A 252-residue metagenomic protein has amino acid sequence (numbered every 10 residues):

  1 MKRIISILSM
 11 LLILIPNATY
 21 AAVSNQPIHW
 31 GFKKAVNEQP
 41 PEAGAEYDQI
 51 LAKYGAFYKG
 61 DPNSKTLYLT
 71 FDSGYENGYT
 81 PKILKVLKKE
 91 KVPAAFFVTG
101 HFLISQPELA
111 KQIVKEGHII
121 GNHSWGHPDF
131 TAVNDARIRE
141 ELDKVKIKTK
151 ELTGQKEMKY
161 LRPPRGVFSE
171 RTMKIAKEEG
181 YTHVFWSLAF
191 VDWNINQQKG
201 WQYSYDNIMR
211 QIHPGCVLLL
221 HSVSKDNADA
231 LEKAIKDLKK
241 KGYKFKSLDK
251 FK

Functional and structural regions predicted by a protein language model:
K2-L8, I13-T70, E76-K89, Y203 (+2 more regions): N-terminal pre-catalytic segment of deacetylase/amide-hydrolase enzymes
N63, L67-P81, E108, K115 (+3 more regions): A detector of mature, structured extracytoplasmic domains
T66-Y68, P93-A95, I119-G121, Y160 (+2 more regions): Structural preference for beta-strand elements that scaffold enzyme active sites
F71, F97, G121-H123, L161-P163 (+1 more regions): Active-site neighborhood of phospho(di)ester-bond hydrolases with catalytic His/Asp-centered motifs
F71-G74, H101, S124, S222: Active-site metal-binding loops of divalent metal-dependent hydrolases
I83-K91, L103-N122, A176-E178, N207-R210: Acidic (Asp/Glu)-rich catalytic clusters
I104, E108, P128-K244, D249-K252: Catalytic domains of cell-wall/extracellular-matrix polysaccharide-remodeling enzymes, centered on de-N-acetylation
H118, H123, H127, H221: Histidine-centered active-site/metal-ligand motif
